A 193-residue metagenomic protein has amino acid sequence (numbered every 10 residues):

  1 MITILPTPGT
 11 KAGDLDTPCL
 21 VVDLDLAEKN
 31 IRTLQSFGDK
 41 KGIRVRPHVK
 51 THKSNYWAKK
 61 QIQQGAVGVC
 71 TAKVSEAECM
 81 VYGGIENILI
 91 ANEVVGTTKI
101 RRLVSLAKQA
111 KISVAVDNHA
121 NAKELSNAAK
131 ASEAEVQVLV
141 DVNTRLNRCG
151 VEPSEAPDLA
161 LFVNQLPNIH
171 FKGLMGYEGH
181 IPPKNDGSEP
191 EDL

Functional and structural regions predicted by a protein language model:
M1-S105: A charged N-terminal "starter" segment
Q35-K40, I62-Q63, V81-G84, L103-Q109 (+2 more regions): Acidic (Asp/Glu)-rich catalytic clusters
G42-R46, G68, N87-L89, K111-S113 (+2 more regions): Structural preference for beta-strand elements that scaffold enzyme active sites
R46-P47, V69, N92, V114-D117 (+2 more regions): Glycine- and other small-residue-rich loops at beta-strand/loop junctions that grip anionic moieties
H52-S54, V74-S75, E93-V95, D117-N121 (+2 more regions): Active-site beta-loop-alpha junctions enriched in small/polar residues
Q64-A66, N87-I90, L106-K108, A131 (+2 more regions): Short, hinge-like loop/turn segments at secondary-structure boundaries
L89, K99-T144: A generic, well-ordered mixed alpha/beta core segment in the N-terminal half of proteins
T144-L193: Active-site loop/helix belt of alpha/beta enzymes
